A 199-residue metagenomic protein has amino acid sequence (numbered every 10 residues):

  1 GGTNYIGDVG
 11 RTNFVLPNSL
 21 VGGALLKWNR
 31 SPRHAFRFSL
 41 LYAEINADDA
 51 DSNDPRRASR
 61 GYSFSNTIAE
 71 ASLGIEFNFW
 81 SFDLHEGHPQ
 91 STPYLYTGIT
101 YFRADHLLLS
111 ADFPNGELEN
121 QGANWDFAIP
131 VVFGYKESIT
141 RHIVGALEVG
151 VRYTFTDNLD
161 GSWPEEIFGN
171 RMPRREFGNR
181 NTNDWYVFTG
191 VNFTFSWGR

Functional and structural regions predicted by a protein language model:
G1-K27, H106, F188-R199: Short glycine/proline- and aromatic-enriched beta-strand/turn motifs that initiate or cap beta-hairpins
I6-T12, R56-F64, N115-Q121, E176-N179: Extracellular loop and loop/strand-boundary signature of outer-membrane beta-barrel proteins
T12-L16, S52-S59, A111-E117, S162-R171: Flexible, surface-exposed loop regions and adjacent strand-edge segments of Gram-negative outer-membrane beta-barrel
L16-L20, T67-A71, S91, Q121-I129 (+1 more regions): Residues that define the transmembrane beta-barrel architecture of outer-membrane proteins
A24-W28, L73-F77, T97-Y101, V131-E137 (+2 more regions): Residues on the lipid-exposed face of transmembrane beta-strands in outer-membrane beta-barrel proteins
N29-R33, Q90-T92, T140-H142: Strand-connecting loop/turn motifs
H34-A111, F195-W197: Gram-negative (and chloroplast) outer-membrane scaffold detector with strong preference for beta-barrel transmembrane
S138-R199: Predominantly the C-terminal beta-signal and adjacent terminal strand-loop region of outer-membrane beta-barrel
